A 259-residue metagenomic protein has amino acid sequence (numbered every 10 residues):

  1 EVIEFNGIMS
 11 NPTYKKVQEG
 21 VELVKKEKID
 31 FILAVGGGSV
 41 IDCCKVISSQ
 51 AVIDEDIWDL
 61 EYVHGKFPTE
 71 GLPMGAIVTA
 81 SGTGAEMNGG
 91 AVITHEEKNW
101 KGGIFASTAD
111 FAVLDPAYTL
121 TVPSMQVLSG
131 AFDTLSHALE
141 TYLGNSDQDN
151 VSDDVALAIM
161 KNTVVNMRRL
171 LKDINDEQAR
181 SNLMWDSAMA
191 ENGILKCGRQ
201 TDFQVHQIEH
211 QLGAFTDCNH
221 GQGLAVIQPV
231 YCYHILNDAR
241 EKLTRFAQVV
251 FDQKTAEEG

Functional and structural regions predicted by a protein language model:
V2, K101-I104, K254-G259: Short, intrinsically disordered, charge-balanced linker/junction segments flanking boundaries in proteins
V2-E55, R169-R180: N-terminal small/polar loop signature for handling phosphorylated ligands or for N-terminal nucleophile
I8-N11, S39, I47-A51, H64 (+3 more regions): Acidic, glycine-rich active-site loops and adjacent beta-strand->loop/helix elements that engage anionic groups
Y14-K15, S39-C44, G84-M87, V205 (+1 more regions): Short glycine/serine/threonine-rich phosphate/pyrophosphate-binding segments that cradle anionic phosphate groups
V21, F105-A112, R199-H206: Acidic-glycine-rich active-site phosphate/pyrophosphate-binding loop
V52-V151, R245: A glycine/threonine-rich phosphate-anchoring loop and its flanking beta-alpha core in nucleotide/phosphate-binding
T141-G259: Active-site segments that bind and position negatively charged phosphate/pyrophosphate groups
